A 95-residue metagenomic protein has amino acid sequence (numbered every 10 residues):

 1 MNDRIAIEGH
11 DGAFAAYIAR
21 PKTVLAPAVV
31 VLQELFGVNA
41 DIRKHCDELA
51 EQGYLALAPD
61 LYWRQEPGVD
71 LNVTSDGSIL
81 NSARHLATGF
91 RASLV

Functional and structural regions predicted by a protein language model:
M1-V95: N-terminal cap/leader regions of alpha/beta-hydrolase-fold enzymes, predominantly small-molecule hydrolases
